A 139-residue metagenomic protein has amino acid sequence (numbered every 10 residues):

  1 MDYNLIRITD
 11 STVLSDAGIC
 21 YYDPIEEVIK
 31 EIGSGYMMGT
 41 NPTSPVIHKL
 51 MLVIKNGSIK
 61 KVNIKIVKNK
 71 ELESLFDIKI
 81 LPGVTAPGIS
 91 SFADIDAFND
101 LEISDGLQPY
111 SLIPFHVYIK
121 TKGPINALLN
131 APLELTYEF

Functional and structural regions predicted by a protein language model:
M1-I19, E138: Short, intrinsically disordered N-terminal pre-domain segments
N4-I6, G57-L112: Surface-exposed binding patches on compact interaction domains or structured appendages
D10-T12, P124-F139: C-terminal interaction-tip segments
T12-K55, V67: Beta-sheet-dominated interaction scaffolds and their linkers
Y22, M37-G39, T43, P87 (+4 more regions): Intrinsically disordered, low-complexity, compositionally biased regions/tails
G33-M38, I59, D105, T121-P132: Extracytoplasmic low-complexity repetitive segments enriched in small/polar residues
N41-L50, S111-F115, N126-E134: Short, solvent-exposed loop/turn segments enriched in Ser/Thr/Gly
I54-N56, K68-K70, I119-G123, Y137-F139: Beta-strand elements of well-folded, non-transmembrane domains
